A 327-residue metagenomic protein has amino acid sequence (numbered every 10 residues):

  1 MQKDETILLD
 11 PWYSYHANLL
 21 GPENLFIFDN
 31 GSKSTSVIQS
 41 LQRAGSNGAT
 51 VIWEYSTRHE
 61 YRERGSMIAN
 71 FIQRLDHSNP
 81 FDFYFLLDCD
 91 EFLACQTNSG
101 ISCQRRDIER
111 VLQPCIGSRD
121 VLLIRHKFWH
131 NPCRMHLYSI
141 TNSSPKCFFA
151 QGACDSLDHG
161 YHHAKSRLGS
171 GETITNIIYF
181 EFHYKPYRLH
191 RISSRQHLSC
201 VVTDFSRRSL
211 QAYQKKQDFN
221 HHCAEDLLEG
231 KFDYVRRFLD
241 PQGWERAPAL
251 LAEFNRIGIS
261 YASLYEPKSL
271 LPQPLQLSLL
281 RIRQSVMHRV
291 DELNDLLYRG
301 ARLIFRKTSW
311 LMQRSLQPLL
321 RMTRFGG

Functional and structural regions predicted by a protein language model:
M1-S14, G31: Active-site beta-to-alpha loop of glycosyltransferases that engages the nucleotide-sugar donor
S14-E23: Short, acidic, metal-binding catalytic loop of nucleotide-sugar glycosyltransferases
P22-E23, D82, L122: Short acidic/polar active-site loop segments enriched in Thr and Asp
P22-S32, E54-T57: Short beta-strand/loop segment that forms part of the nucleotide-sugar
V37-L86: Active-site-proximal specificity loops/subdomain of glycosyltransferases
G65-S66, C95-M287: Catalytic-site signature of metal-activated, phosphate-bearing donor transferases, centered on the GT-A/GT-A-like
C89-L93: Acidic metal-phosphate-binding loop of nucleotide-sugar-dependent transferases
L271-G327: Boundary detector for helix-to-coil junctions that initiate low-complexity/charged tails
